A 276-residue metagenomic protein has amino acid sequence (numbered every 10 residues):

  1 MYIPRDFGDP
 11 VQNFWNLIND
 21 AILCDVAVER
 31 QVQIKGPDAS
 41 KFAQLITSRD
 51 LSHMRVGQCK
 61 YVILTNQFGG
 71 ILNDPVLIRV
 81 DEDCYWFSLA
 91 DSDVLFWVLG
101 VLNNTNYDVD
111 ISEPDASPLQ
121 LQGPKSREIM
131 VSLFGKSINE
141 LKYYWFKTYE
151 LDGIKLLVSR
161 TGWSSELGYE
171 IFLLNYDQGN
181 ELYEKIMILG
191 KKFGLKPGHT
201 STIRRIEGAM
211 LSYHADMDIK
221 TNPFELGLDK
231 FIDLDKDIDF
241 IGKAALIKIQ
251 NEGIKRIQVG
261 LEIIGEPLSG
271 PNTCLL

Functional and structural regions predicted by a protein language model:
M1-R5, V11, I78-L276: Conserved, structured C-terminal
M1-T65, G70: Acidic, proline/glycine-enriched N-terminal capping motif
L23, H53-R55, L64-G70, P75-D81 (+2 more regions): Short, charge-rich binding segments
Q31-K35, N66, V76, D83-A90: Short secondary-structure transition/capping motifs
